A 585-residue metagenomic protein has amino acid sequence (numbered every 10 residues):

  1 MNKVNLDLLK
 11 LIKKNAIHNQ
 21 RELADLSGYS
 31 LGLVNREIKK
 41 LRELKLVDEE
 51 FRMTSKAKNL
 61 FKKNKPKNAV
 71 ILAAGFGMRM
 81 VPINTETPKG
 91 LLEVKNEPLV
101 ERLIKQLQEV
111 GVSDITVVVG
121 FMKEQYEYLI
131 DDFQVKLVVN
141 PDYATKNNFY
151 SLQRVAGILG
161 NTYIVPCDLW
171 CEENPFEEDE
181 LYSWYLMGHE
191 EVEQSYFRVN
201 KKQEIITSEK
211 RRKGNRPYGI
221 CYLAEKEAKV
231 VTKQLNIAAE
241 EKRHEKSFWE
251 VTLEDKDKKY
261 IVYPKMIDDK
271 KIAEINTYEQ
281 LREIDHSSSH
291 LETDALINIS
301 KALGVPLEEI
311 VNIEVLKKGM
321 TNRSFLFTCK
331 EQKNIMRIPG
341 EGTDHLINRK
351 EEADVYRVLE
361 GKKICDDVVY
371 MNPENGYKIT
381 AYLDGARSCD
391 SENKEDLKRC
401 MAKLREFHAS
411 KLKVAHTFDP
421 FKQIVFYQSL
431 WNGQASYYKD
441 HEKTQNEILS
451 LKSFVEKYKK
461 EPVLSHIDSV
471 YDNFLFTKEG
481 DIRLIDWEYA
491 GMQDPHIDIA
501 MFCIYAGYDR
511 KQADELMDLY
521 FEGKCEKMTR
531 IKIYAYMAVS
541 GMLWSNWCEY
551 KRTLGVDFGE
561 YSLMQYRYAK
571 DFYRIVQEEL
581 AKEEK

Functional and structural regions predicted by a protein language model:
L9-K13, Q20-E22, L26-S27, N59-K123: N-terminal glycine-rich phosphate-binding loop and ensuing alpha1 helix
K13-A16, R52, K56-A69, P217-V305: Conserved alpha/beta core of the MobA/IspD/sugar-nucleotide pyrophosphorylase nucleotidyltransferase superfamily
N19, E172-L253: Conserved core of the sugar-phosphate nucleotidyltransferase
Y126-Y196: Conserved beta-loop-beta/alpha segment of the NTase-like Rossmann-fold superfamily that binds/positions NTPs
D285, L291-T293, N546-K585: ATP/Mg2+ or Mg2+-diphosphate-binding catalytic cores that bind nucleotide phosphates or diphosphates via glycine-rich
D294-V311, L412-I467, K478-E479: An alpha-helical support segment within catalytic cores of ATP-dependent transferases
E314-F421, A435-K443: ATP-binding pocket architecture of kinase catalytic cores
H496-C525, A538-V556: Active-site activation/catalytic loop segments of kinase-like enzymes and analogous catalytic loops in related
